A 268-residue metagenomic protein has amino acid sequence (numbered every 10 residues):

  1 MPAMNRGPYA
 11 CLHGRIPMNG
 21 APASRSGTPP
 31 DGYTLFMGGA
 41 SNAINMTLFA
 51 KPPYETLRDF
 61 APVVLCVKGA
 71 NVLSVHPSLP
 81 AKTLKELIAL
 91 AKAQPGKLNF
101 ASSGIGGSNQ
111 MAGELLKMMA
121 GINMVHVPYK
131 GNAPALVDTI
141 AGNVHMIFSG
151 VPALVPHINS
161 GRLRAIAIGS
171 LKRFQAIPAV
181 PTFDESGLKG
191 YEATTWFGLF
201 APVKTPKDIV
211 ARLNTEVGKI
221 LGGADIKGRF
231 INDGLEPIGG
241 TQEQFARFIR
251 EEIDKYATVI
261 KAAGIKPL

Functional and structural regions predicted by a protein language model:
M1-D59, K97, I105, N109 (+4 more regions): N-terminal (or domain-start) structured segment
A3, M119, K207-L268: An extracytoplasmic/periplasmic, membrane-proximal ligand-sensing/linker region
S24, P29, T83, P128 (+9 more regions): Conserved functional loop/turn residues at catalytic and ligand-binding sites
G27-G32, T47-P134, M146, F183-E185 (+1 more regions): Hinge/capping helix and adjacent helix->loop/strand transition within the periplasmic-binding protein
M37, A101-S102, R164-G169: Structural signature of the Rossmann-like NAD(P)-dependent dehydrogenase/reductase core
N42-K51, K117-M119, M146-V180: A ligand-binding cleft/hinge motif common to bilobed small-molecule-binding domains
L154, R173, F183, I226-K227 (+1 more regions): A generic structural signal for short hydrophobic patches within well-formed alpha-helices
